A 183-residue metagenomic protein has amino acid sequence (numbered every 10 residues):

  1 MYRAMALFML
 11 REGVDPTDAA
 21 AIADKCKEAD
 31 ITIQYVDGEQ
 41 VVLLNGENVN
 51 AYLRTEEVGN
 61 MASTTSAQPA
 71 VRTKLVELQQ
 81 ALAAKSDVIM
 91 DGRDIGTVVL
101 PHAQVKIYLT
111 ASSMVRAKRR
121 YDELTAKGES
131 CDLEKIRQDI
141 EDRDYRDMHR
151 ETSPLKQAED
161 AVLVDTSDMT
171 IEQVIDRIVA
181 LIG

Functional and structural regions predicted by a protein language model:
M1-T55: N-terminal phosphate/diphosphate-binding loop that engages ATP/GTP or pyrophosphate donors across diverse enzyme folds
R3, D122-A126, E134: N-terminal polybasic phosphate/anion-binding patch
M9-E12, D30-I33, P69, L82 (+6 more regions): Conserved NTP-handling cores and scaffolds of large molecular machines
T17, A21, E57, S66 (+8 more regions): Charged, alpha-helix-enriched surfaces in structured cytosolic catalytic cores of large nucleotide-utilizing machines
Q34-V36, Q79-K85, V98, H102 (+1 more regions): Small-molecule kinase domains that catalyze NTP-dependent phosphoryl transfer to phosphate-bearing small molecules
G46, L75, I89, I140 (+1 more regions): Residue-level signature of catalytic and energy-coupling elements of molecular machines, predominantly ATP/GTP-dependent
N50-G59, S66, A70-K127: ATP-dependent NMP and nucleoside kinases share a basic, alpha-helical "lid"
R177-G183: C-terminal alpha-helix
